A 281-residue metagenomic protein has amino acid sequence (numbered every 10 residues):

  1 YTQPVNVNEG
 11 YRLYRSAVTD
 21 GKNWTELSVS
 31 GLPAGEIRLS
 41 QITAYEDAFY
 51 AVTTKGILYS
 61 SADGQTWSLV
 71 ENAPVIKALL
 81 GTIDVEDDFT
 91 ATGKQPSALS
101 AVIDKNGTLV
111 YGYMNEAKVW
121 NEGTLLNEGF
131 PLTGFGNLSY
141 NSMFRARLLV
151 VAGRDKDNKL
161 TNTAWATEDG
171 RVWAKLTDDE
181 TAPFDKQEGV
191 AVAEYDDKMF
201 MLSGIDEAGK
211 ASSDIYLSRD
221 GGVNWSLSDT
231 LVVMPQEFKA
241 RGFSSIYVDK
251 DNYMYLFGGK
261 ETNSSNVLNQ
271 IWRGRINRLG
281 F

Functional and structural regions predicted by a protein language model:
Y1, D47-A51, A91-S100, R145-V150 (+2 more regions): Entry beta-strands of beta-propeller and related beta-repeat scaffolds
P4-N8, L58, N106-G107, D155-N158 (+2 more regions): Short glycine/acidic-enriched loop and turn motifs that connect beta-strands
N8-Y11, K159-N162, K210-S213, A240-R241 (+1 more regions): A detector of repeated loop/turn-to-beta-strand junctions in beta-rich toroidal repeat architectures
S16-V18, S60-S61, G112-M114, T167 (+2 more regions): Conserved Ser/Thr-centered positions that define the repeating blades of beta-propeller domains
T25-S30, S68-P74, N121-E128, A174-D179 (+1 more regions): Beta-propeller fold detector
L32-L39, K77-L80, G129-G136, E180-G189 (+1 more regions): Short glycine-/Asp-/Thr-/Trp-enriched loop segments that recur within the blades of beta-propeller repeat domains
Q41-T43, L79-Q95, S139-F144, V192-A193 (+1 more regions): Structural signature of eukaryotic scaffold interfaces centered on beta-propeller domains
R241-F281: Blade-level signature of beta-propeller repeat domains, shared across WD40, Kelch, NHL, RCC1 and BNR/Asp-box propellers
